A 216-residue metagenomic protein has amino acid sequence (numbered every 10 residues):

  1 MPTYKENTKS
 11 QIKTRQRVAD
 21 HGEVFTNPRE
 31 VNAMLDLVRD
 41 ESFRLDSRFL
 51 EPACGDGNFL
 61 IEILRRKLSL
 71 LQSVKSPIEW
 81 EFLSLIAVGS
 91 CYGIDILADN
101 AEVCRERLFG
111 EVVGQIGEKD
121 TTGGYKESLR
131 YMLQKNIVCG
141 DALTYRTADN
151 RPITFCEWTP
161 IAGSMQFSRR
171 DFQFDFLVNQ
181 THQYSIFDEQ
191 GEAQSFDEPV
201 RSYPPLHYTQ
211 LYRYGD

Functional and structural regions predicted by a protein language model:
P2-D216: SAM-dependent methyltransferase catalytic region
